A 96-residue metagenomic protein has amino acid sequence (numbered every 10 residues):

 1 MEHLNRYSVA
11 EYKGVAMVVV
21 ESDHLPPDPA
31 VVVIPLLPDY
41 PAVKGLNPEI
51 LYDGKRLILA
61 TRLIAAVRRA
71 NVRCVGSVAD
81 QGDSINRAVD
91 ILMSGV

Functional and structural regions predicted by a protein language model:
H3-E49: Compact nucleic-acid interaction/catalytic patches
Y52-V96: C-terminal terminal-subdomain/extension
